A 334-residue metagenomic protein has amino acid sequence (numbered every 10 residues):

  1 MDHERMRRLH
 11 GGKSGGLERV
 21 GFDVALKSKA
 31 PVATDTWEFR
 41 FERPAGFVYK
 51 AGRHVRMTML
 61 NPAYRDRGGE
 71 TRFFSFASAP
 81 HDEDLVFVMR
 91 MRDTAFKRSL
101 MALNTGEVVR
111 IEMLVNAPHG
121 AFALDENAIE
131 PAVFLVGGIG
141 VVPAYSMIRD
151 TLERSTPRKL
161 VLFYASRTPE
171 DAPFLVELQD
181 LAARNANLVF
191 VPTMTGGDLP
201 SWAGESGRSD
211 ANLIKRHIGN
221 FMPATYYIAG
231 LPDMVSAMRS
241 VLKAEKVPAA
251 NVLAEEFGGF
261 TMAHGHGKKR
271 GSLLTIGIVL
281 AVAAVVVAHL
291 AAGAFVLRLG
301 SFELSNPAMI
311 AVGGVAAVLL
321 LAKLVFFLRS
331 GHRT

Functional and structural regions predicted by a protein language model:
H3, G11, L17-F22, K159 (+3 more regions): Reductase modules of NAD(P)H-dependent flavoproteins
R5-V109, S166-T168, M194-G197: Ferredoxin-reductase
G52, G140, L231: Short, conserved phosphate/pyrophosphate- and ester-handling motifs at nucleotide-, phospho-/glycolipid
L60, L114-P118: Short, surface-exposed secondary-structure boundary micro-motifs
F76, V141-S155: Histidine-anchored nucleotide/phosphate-binding helix
A117-A128: A short, basic/flexible loop-to-alpha-helix module at the beginning of a structural domain
I129, E153-L160: Conserved S-adenosyl-L-methionine
P131-L135, Y227: Conserved beta-strand elements of the Class I
